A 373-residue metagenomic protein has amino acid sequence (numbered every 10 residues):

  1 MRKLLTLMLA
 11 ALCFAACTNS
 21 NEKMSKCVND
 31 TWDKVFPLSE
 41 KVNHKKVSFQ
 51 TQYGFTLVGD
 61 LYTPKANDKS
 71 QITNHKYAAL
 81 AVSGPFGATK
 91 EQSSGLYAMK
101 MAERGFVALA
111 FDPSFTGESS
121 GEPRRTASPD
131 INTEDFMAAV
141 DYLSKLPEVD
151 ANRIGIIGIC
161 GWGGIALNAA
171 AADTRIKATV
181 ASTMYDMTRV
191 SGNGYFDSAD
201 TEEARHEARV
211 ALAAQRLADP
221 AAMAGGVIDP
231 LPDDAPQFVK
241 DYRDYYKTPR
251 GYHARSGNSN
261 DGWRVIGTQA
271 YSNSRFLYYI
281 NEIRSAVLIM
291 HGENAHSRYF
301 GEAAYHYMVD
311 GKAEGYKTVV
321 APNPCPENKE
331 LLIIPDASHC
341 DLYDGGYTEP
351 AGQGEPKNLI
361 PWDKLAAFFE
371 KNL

Functional and structural regions predicted by a protein language model:
C27-K69, N74-H75, G352-E355: N-terminal cap/lid segment of alpha/beta-hydrolase-fold proteins
G87-M99, P113, G301: The serine-hydrolase catalytic nucleophile loop
K100-S120: Conserved alpha/beta-hydrolase
T126-P147: Alpha/beta-hydrolase active-site loop
E148-C160: Alpha/beta-hydrolase fold nucleophile elbow
L167-P249: Alpha/beta-hydrolase-fold enzymes
I283, I289-H291: Short beta-strand/loop motif that positions the catalytic acidic residue of the alpha/beta-hydrolase fold
A337-N358: Catalytic histidine-centered segment of alpha/beta-hydrolase-like enzymes
